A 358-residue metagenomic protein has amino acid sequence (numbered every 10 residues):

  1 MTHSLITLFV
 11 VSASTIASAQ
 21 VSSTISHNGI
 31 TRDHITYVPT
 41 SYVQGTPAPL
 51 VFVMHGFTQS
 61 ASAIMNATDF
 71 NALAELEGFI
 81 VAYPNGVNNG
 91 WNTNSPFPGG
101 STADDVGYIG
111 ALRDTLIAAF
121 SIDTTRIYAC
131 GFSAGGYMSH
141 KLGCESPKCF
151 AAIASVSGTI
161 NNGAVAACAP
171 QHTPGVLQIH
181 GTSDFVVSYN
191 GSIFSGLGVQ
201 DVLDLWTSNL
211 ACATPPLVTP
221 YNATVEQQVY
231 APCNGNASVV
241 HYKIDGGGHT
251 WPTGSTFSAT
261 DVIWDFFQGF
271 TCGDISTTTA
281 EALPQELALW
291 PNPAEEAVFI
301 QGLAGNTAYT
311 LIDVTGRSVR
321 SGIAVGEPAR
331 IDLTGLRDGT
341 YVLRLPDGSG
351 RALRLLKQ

Functional and structural regions predicted by a protein language model:
A17-L50, S62, L76, C130-A154 (+6 more regions): A domain-start/cap signature at the N-terminus of enzymes
S23-S41, G45-Y128, K141, E145 (+1 more regions): Serine-hydrolase catalytic machinery in alpha/beta-hydrolase-like enzymes
F52-G56, S157, H180-G181, D245: The conserved beta1-alpha1 loop
G86, A154-N161, G181-S183: Active-site nucleophile loop of the alpha/beta-hydrolase fold
G175-I179, G196-G198, N209-D274: C-terminal catalytic histidine-bearing segment of alpha/beta-hydrolase fold enzymes
C272-W290, E296, G302-L303: Residue-level detector of functionally pivotal "anchor" positions at catalytic/ligand-binding pockets or at interdomain
L311-V319, Y341: Short, glycine-anchored, charge-dense loop/turn motifs used at functional sites
S321, D338-Q358: C-terminal tail/sorting-segment detector
